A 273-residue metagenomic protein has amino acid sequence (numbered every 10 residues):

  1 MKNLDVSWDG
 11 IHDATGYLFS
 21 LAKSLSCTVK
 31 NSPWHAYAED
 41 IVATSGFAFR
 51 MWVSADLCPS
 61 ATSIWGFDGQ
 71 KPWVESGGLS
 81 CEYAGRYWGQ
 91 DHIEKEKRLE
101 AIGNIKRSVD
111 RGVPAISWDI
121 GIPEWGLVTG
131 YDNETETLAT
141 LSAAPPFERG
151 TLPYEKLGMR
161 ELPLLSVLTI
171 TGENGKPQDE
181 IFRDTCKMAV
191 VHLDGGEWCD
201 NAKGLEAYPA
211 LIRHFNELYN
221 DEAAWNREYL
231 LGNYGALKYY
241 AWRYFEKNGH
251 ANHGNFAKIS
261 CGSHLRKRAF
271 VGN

Functional and structural regions predicted by a protein language model:
K2-H92, D110, I116-P123, Y131-N273: Cys-His-centered catalytic/binding microenvironment captured across papain-like cysteine peptidases and homologous
G89-R107: Mixed-charge, Lys/Arg-rich low-complexity intrinsically disordered regions
N104, P114-A115: Generic recognition of flexible, low-complexity loop/linker segments
